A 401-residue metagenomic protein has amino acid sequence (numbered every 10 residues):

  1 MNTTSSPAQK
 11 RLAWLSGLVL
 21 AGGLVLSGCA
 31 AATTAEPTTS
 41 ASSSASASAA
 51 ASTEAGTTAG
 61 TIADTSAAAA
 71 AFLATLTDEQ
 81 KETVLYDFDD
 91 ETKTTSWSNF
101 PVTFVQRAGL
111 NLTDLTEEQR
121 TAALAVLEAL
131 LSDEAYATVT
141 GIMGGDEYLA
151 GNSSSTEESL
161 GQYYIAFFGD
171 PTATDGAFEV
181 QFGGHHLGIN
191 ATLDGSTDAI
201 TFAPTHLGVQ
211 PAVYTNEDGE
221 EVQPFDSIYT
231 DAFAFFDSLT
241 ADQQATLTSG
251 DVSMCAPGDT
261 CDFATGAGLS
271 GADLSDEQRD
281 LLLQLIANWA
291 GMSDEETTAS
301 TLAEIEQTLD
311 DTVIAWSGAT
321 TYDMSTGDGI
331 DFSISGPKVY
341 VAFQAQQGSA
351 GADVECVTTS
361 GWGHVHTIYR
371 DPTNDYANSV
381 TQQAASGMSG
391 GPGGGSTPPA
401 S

Functional and structural regions predicted by a protein language model:
M1-S27: Sec-dependent bacterial lipoprotein signal peptides
S5-S6, A41, A55: Serine/threonine-rich, low-complexity intrinsically disordered segments
L26-S52, S396: Bacterial lipoprotein signal-peptidase II cleavage site
E54-D78, E82-T113, E118-S132, A137-S401: A cross-kingdom marker for long, charged
